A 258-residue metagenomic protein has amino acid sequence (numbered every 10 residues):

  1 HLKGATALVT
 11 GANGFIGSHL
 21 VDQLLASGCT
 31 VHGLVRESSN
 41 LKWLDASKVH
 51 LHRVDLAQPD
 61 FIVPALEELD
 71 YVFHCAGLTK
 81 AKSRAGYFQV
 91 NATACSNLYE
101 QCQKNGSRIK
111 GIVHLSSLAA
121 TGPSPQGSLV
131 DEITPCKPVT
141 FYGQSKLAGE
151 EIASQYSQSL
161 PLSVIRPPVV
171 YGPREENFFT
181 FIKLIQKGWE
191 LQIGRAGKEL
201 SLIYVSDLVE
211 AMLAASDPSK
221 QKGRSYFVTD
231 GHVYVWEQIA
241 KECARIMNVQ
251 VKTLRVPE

Functional and structural regions predicted by a protein language model:
A7-S27: N-terminal Rossmann NAD(P)H-binding glycine-rich loop of SDR-like oxidoreductase domains
N40-D45, H50-T93, N97, T121: NAD(P)H-binding glycine-rich loop region in Rossmannoid oxidoreductase-like domains and their noncatalytic homologs
G86-N97, C136, T140, Q144-S145 (+1 more regions): Glycine-rich NAD(P)-binding loop of the Rossmann-fold in SDR/ketoreductase-type enzymes
S96-F141, S163: Conserved Rossmann-fold NAD(P)-dependent oxidoreductase catalytic core, especially the SDR/UDP-sugar
G122, S163-T180: Flexible, glycine-rich beta-alpha linker
V139-S163: Active-site Tyr-X1-5-Lys
A148, E175-T180, G194-S216, G223-F227: Substrate-positioning beta->alpha
P218-E258: Mid/C-terminal beta-alpha module of Rossmann-like enzyme folds, strongest in SDR-family dehydrogenases/epimerases
